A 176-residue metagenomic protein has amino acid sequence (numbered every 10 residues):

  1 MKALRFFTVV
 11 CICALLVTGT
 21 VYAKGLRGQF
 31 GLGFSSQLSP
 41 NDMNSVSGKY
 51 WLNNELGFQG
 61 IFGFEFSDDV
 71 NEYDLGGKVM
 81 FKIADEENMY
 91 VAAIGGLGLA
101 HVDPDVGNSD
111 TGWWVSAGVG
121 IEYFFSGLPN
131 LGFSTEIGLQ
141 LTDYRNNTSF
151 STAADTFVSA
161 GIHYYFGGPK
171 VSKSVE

Functional and structural regions predicted by a protein language model:
M1-R27, G168-E176: Cleavable N-terminal export/targeting peptides
G19-S67, Y165-G167: Short glycine/proline- and aromatic-enriched beta-strand/turn motifs that initiate or cap beta-hairpins
R27, N41-M43, V70-E72, G112-W114 (+1 more regions): Membrane-spanning beta-strands of outer-membrane beta-barrel proteins
S35-S39, G63-E65, G96-A100, E136-T142 (+1 more regions): Outer-membrane beta-barrel pore domains and translocons
M43, D69-E72, V102-V106, Y144-T148 (+1 more regions): Outer-membrane beta-barrel proteins
K49-T135: Gram-negative (and chloroplast) outer-membrane scaffold detector with strong preference for beta-barrel transmembrane
L131, T135-S151, E176: Outer-membrane beta-barrel porins/channels
A153-E176: Outer-membrane beta-barrel "beta-signal"
